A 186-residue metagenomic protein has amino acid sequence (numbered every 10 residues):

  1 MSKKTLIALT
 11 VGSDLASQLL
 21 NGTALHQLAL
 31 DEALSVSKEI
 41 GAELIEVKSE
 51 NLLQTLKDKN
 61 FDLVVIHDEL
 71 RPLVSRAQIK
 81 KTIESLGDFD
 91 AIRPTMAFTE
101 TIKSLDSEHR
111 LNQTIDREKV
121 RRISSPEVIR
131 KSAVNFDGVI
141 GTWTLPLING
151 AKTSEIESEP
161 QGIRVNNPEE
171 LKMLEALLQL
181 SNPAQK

Functional and structural regions predicted by a protein language model:
M1-E50: N-terminal glycine-rich phosphate-binding loop and ensuing alpha1 helix
M1-T5, Q27, D31-K38, W143 (+2 more regions): SAM-dependent methyltransferases
T5, D62, D90: Conserved acidic residues
A8, V65-I66, R93: Structural motif
S37, F61, I92-R93: Catalytic cores of RNA-modifying enzymes
E43-V65, P72-V74, Q78-K81: Short phosphate-binding loop-to-helix
H67-D68, A97, R130, N167: Residue-level signal for inorganic ion chemistry
L73-S158, K186: Conserved core of the sugar-phosphate nucleotidyltransferase
